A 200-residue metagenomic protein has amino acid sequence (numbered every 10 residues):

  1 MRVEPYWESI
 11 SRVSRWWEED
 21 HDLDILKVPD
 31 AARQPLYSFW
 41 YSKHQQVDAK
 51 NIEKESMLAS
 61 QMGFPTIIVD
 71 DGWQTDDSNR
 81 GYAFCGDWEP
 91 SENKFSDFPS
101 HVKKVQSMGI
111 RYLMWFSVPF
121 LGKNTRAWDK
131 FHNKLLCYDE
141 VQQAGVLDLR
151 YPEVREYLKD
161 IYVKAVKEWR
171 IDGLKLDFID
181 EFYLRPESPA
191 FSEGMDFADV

Functional and structural regions predicted by a protein language model:
M1-L113, S117-F131, V146: Conserved structural scaffold segments of CAZyme catalytic domains across common CAZy folds
A32, V141, F197: Glycine-rich, flexible loop segments associated with nucleotide phosphate handling
Q45, S91, R111-I171, D180-F182: Active-site-adjacent "subsite" loops/lids of carbohydrate-active enzymes
G63-W73, L158-A190: Active-site groove signature of glycoside hydrolases
G81-D87, K134-V141, S188-E193: Short glycine/proline- and charge-enriched loop/turn segments that cap or connect secondary-structure elements
D97, R150, V154, D196: Conserved acidic
K164, M195-V200: Catalytic-core region of carbohydrate-active enzymes that cleave or remodel glycosidic bonds
